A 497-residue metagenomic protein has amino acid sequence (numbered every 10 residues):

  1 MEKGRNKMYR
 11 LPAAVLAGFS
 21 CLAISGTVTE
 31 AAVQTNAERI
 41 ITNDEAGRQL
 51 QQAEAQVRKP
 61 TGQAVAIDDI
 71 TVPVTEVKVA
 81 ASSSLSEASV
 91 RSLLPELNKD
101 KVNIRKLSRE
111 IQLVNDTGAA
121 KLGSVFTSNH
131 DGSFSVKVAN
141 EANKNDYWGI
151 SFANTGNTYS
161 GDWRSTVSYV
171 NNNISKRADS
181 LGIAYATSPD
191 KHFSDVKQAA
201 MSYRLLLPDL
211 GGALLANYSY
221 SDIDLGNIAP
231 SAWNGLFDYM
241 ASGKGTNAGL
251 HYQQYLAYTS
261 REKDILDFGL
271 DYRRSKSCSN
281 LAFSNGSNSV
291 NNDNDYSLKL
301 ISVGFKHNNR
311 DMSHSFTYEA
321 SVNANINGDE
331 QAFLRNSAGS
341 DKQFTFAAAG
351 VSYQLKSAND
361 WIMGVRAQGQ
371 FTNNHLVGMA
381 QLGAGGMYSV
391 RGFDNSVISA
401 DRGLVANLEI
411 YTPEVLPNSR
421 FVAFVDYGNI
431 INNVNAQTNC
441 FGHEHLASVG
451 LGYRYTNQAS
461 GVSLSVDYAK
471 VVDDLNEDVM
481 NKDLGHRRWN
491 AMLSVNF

Functional and structural regions predicted by a protein language model:
T29-G156, A186-Q198, A347, A367-Q368: Periplasmic polypeptide-binding modules associated with outer-membrane biogenesis and secretion
A120, F134, K144-W148, W163-S165 (+13 more regions): Outer-envelope beta-barrel architecture signal
F126, I150-N154, V167, L181-T187 (+9 more regions): Transmembrane beta-barrel strands of outer-membrane/channel proteins
S128-D131, T155-R164, A186-K197, I398-R402 (+2 more regions): Solvent-exposed loop/turn segments connecting transmembrane beta-strands in outer-membrane beta-barrel proteins
A153-T155, A186-D190, S231-Y239, L281-D293 (+4 more regions): Extracellular loop and loop/strand-boundary signature of outer-membrane beta-barrel proteins
G156, V170-K176, S202-D209, H251-S260 (+8 more regions): Outer-membrane beta-barrel proteins
A213-G364, Q368-Q370, N374: Transmembrane beta-strand segments of outer-membrane beta-barrel domains in Gram-negative and organellar OMPs
R335-F497: C-terminal transmembrane beta-barrel domains of outer membrane proteins
